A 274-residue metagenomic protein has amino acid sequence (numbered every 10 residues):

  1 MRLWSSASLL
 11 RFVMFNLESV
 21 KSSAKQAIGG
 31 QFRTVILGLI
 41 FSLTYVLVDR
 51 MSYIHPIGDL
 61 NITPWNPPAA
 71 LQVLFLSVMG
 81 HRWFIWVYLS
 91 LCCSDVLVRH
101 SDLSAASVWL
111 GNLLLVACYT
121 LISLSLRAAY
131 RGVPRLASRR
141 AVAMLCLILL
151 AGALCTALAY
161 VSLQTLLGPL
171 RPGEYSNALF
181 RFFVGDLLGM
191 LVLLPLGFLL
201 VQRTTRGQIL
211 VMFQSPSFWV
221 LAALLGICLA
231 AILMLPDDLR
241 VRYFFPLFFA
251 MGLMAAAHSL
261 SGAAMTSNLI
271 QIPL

Functional and structural regions predicted by a protein language model:
F15-P64, P68-L170, L194-G207, V211-R242 (+2 more regions): Short helix-perturbing small/polar motifs within transmembrane alpha-helices
Y175-L188: Short aromatic-rich membrane-water interface segments that cap or initiate transmembrane helices in multi-pass membrane
